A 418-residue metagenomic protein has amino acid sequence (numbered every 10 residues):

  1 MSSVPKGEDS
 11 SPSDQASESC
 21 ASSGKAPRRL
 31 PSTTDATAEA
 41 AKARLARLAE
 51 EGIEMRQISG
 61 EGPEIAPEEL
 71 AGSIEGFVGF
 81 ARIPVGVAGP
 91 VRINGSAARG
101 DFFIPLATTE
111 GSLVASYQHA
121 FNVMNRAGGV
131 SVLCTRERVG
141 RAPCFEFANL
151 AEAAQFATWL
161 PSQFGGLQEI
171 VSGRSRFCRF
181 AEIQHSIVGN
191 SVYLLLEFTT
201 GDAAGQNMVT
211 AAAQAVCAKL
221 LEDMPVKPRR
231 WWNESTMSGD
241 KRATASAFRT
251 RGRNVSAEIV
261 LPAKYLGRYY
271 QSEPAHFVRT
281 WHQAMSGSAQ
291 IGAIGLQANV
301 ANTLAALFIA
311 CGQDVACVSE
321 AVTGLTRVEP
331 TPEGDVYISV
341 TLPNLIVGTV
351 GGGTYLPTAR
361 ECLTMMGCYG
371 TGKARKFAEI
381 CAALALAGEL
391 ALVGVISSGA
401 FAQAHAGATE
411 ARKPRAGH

Functional and structural regions predicted by a protein language model:
M1-F103, S116-H119, C134-R138, A406 (+1 more regions): Acidic/polar, glycine-rich intrinsically disordered N-terminal extensions of enzymes
G79-V114, T200-T210, G287-G312, L384-V395: Conserved phosphate/anionic-ligand binding catalytic regions in large, soluble enzymes, centered on
A81, G86-G189, L194: Small-residue-rich
F103-G129, L133, F164-R176, T303 (+1 more regions): Long, charge-patterned amphipathic alpha-helical coiled-coil/hairpin "stalk" segments used as oligomerization
E110, N149-E152, F198-A204, N344-I346 (+1 more regions): A generic structural motif
V171-H185, D223-T236, H276-T280, D314-V322 (+3 more regions): Flexible, glycine/charged-enriched surface loops at secondary-structure junctions
T199-Y355: Glycine-rich anion/phosphate-binding loop at the beta-strand->alpha-helix junction
Y337-H418: Internal helix-turn-beta structural module
